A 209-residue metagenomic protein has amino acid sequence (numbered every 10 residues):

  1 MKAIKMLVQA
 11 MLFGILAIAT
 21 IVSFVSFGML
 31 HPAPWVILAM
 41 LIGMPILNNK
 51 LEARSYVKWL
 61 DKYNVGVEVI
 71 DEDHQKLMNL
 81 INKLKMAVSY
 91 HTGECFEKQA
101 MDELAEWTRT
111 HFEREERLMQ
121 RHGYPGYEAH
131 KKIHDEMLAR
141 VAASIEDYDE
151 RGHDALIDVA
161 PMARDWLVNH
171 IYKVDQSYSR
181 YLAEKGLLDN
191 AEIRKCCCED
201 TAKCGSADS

Functional and structural regions predicted by a protein language model:
M1-S209: Small-residue-biased structural context
